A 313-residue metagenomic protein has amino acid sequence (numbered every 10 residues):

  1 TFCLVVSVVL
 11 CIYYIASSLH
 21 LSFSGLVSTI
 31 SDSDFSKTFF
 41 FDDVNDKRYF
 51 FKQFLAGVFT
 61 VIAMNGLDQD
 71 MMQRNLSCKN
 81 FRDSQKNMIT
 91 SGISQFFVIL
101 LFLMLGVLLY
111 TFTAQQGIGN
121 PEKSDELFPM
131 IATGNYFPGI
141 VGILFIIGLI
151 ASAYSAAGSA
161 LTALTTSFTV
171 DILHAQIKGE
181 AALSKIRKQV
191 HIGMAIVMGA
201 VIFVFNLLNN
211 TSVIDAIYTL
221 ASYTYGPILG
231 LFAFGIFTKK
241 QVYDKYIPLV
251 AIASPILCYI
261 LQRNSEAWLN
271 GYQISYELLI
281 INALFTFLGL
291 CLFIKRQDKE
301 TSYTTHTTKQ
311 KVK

Functional and structural regions predicted by a protein language model:
T1-K313: Membrane-embedded helix-loop-helix hairpins and adjacent transmembrane boundary segments in multi-pass transporters
